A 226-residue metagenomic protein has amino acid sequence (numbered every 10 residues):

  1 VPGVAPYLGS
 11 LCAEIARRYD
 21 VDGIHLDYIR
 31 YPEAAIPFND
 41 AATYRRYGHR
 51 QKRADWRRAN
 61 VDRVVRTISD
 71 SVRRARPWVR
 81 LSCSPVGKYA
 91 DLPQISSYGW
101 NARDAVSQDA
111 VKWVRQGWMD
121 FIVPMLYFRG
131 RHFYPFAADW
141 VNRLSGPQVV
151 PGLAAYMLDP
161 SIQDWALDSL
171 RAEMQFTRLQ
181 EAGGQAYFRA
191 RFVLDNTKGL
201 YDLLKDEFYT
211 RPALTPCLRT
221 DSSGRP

Functional and structural regions predicted by a protein language model:
V1-K112, Q116-W118: Polysaccharide-binding and catalytic clefts of secreted carbohydrate-active enzymes
L8, V106, F133-F136, L170: Amphipathic coiled-coil/heptad-repeat helices and related helical stalk/stem segments that mediate oligomerization
D20, P77, S145-G146, E181-A182: Short glycine/proline-enriched coil/turn segments at helix->beta-strand junctions
A35-I36, P93, F133-Y134, N196-T197: Short glycine-/acidic-enriched loop or helix-start segments at secondary-structure transitions that form or flank
N39-A41, I95-Y98, F136-D139, L200-L203: Short low-complexity, flexible loop/linker segments enriched in glycine and/or proline with clustered acidic
W78-G99, A137-E173: Active-site clefts of carbohydrate-active enzymes
A110-F133, P147-D221: Substrate-binding cleft of secreted/luminal carbohydrate-active enzymes
